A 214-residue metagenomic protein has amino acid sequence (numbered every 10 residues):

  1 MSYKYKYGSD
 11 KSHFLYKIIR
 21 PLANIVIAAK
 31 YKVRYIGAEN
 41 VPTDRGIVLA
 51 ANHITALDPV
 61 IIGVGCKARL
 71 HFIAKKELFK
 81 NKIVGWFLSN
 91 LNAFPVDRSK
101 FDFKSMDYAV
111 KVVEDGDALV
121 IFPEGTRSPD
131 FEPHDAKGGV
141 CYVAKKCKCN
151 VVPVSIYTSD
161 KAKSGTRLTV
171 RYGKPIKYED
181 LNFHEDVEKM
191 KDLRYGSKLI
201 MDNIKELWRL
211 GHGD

Functional and structural regions predicted by a protein language model:
M1-V48, I61, C66, N90-N92 (+2 more regions): Membrane-anchoring hydrophobic helices of lipid-metabolizing enzymes
S2-K11, K104-D214: Non-catalytic C-terminal accessory region of glycerolipid acyltransferases and related lyso-lipid remodeling enzymes
L15, A28, V41-K100, Y108: Catalytic core of membrane glycerolipid acyltransferases/transacylases, capturing the structured, soluble-facing
I18-R20, K80, A136: Residue-level preference for nonpolar/small residues embedded in alpha-helices
V33, L70, V170: A broad, low-specificity signal marking well-ordered, structured residues that form hydrophobic/aromatic
G37, A74-K75, N92, F122-E124 (+1 more regions): A secondary-structure boundary/capping signal
E39, F101, Y157: Residue-level "edge-of-site" marker
